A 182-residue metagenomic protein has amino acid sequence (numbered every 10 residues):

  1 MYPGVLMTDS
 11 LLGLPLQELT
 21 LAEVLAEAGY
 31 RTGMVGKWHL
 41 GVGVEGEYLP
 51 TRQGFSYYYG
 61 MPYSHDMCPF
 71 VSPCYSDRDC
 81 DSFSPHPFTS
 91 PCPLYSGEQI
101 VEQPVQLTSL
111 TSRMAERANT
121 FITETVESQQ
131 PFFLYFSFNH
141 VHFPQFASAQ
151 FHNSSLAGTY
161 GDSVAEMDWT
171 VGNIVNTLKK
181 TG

Functional and structural regions predicted by a protein language model:
M1-G182: Formylglycine-dependent sulfatase
